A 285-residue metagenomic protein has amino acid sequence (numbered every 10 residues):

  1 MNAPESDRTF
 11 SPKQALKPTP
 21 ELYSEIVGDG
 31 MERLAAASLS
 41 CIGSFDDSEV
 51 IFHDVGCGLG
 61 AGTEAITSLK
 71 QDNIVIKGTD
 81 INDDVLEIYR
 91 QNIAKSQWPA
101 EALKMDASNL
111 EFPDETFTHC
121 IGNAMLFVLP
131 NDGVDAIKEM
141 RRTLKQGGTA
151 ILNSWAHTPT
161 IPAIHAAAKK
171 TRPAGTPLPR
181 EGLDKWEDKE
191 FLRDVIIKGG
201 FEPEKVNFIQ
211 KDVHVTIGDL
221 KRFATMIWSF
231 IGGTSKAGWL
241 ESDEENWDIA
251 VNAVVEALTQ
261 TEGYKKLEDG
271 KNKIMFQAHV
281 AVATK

Functional and structural regions predicted by a protein language model:
P4-K13, P18-L22, K205-E268: C-terminal helical/coil "lid" or tail adjacent to the Rossmann-like core of SAM-dependent
G28-V50, E64-S68: Conserved alpha-helix/loop element of class I SAM-dependent methyltransferases that forms part of the SAM/SAH-binding
V50-L110, D135: Class I SAM-dependent methyltransferase SAM/SAH-binding core
S108-C120: A short acidic, Gly/Pro-enriched loop at the edge of an enzyme's catalytic core that lines a small-molecule cofactor
T118-D132: A short SAM/SAH-binding and catalytic strip from SAM-dependent methyltransferases
V134, R141, Q146-D219: Conserved catalytic/acceptor-binding region of the Class I
G199-F201, I274-K285: Core SAM-dependent methyltransferase catalytic element
